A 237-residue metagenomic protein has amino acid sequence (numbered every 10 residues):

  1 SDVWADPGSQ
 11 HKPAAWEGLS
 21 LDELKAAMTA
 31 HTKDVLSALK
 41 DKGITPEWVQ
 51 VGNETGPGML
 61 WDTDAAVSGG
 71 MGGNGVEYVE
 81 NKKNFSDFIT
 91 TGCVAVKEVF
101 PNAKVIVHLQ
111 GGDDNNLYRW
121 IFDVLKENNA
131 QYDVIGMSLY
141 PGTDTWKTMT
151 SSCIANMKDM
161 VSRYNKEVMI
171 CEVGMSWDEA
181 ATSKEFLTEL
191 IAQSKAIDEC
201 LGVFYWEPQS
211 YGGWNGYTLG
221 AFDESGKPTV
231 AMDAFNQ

Functional and structural regions predicted by a protein language model:
S1-V105, Q110: Substrate-binding cleft and catalytic face of glycoside hydrolase catalytic domains, especially the flexible beta-alpha
S1-V3, V51-G56, H108-G112, S138-G142 (+2 more regions): Active-site beta-loop-alpha junctions enriched in small/polar residues
W4-A5, A38-D41, D64-E77, S152 (+2 more regions): Aromatic-rich peripheral "rim/lid" segments of glycoside hydrolase catalytic domains that contact and position glycan
D22-A26, V79, K83-S86, G112-N115 (+4 more regions): Soluble non-cytosolic domains of exported or imported proteins
E23, A27-A30, D34-S37, N84-E98 (+4 more regions): Alpha-helical scaffolding segments of alpha/beta enzyme cores, especially the outer helices of TIM-barrel or partial
V49, I135, E172, V203 (+1 more regions): Conserved, mostly hydrophobic/aromatic
M59, T145, G213: Glycine/Thr-rich phosphate-binding loops of Rossmann-like dinucleotide-binding domains
E98-K104, G112-S183, I191-K195, E199-C200: Glycoside hydrolase catalytic-domain groove-lining segments
